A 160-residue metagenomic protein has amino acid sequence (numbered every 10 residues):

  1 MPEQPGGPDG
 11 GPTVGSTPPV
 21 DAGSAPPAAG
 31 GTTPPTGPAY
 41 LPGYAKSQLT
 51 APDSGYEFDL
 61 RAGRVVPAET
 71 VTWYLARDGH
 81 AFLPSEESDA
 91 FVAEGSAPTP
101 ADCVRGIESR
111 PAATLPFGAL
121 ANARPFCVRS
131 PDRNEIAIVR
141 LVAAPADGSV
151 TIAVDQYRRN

Functional and structural regions predicted by a protein language model:
P2-F117: N-terminal "domain-start" segment
S96-N160: Extracytosolic low-complexity repeat regions of secreted or lipid-anchored proteins
